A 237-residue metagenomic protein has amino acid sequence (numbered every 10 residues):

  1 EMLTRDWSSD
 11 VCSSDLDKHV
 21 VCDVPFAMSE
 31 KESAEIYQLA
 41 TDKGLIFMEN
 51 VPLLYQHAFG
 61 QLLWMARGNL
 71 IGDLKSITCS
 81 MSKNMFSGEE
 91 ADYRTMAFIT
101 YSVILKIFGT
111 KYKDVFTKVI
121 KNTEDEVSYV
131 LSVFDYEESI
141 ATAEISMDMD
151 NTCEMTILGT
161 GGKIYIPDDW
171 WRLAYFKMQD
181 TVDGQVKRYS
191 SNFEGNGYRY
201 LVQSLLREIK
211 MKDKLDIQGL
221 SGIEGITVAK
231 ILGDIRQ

Functional and structural regions predicted by a protein language model:
E1-C12: Single conserved hydrophobic/aromatic residue that forms the stacking wall/gate of nucleotide- or nucleobase-binding
D15-K18, K43-L45: A short helix->loop->beta-strand "cap" motif at the edges of active sites that frequently abuts
D17-H19, V24-P25: Short helix/strand-capping hinge loops at secondary-structure junctions that flank key functional elements
C22, F47-E49, I166: Hydrophobic residues in well-ordered beta-strands that form the structural core
A27-M85: A contiguous active-site-proximal alpha/beta segment in oxidoreductase catalytic domains
N50-A58, S82-V115, L201, E224: Mid-domain beta-loop-alpha active-site segment that forms a flexible, acidic cofactor/metal-binding surface
P52, T156-K230: C-terminal glycine/acidic-rich active-site capping loop/insertion
T95-R172, V202-K214, D234: Contiguous beta-strand/loop segments that form the cofactor/metal-binding neighborhood of enzyme cores
